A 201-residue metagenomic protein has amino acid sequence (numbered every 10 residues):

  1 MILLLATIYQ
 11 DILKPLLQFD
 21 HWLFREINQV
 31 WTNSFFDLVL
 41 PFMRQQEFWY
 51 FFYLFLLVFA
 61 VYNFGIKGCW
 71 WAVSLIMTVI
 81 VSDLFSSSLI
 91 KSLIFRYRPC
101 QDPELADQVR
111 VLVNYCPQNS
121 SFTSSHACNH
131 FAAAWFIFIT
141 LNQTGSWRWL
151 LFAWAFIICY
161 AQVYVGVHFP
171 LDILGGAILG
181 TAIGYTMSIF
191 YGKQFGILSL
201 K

Functional and structural regions predicted by a protein language model:
M1-L54, S86-N119, K201: N-terminal transmembrane-helix/juxtamembrane module of multi-pass inner/ER membrane proteins
I27, W31, E47, F64-G65 (+1 more regions): Short coil/turn residues that cap or connect secondary-structure elements
F35, I66-W71, Q143-W149: Membrane-helix interface segments
Y53-N63, A134-F138: Hydrophobic, aromatic-rich transmembrane alpha-helices and their immediate juxtamembrane boundary segments
L57-S86: Interfacial segments of alpha-helical transmembrane regions
L75-S88, S92-P99, L174, I178-G180: Membrane helix-loop-helix hairpins that form the core translocation module of multi-pass transporters
R110-K201: Membrane-embedded catalytic cores of phosphoryl/pyrophosphoryl-handling enzymes
